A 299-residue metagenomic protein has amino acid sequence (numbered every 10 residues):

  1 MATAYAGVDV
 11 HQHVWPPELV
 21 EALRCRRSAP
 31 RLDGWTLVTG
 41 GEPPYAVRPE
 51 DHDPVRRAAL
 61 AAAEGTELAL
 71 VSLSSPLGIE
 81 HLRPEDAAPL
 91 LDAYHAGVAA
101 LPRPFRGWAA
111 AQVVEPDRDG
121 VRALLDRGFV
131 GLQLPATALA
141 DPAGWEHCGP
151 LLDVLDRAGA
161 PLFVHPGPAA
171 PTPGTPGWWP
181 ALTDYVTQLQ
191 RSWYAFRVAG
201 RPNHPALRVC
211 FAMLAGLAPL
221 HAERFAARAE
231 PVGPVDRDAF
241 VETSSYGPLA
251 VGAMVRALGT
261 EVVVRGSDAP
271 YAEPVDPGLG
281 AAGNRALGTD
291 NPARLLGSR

Functional and structural regions predicted by a protein language model:
A2-V10, P16-L68, A96, A199 (+5 more regions): Mid-to-C-terminal alpha-helical segments outside catalytic/metal-binding sites
W15, S72-P76, A110-V113, G167 (+1 more regions): Short, solvent-exposed turn/loop segments enriched in Gly/Ser/Thr/Pro and often Arg
E18-L23, L82, G120, G174-G177 (+3 more regions): Short aromatic-enriched loop/helix-cap "lid" or pocket-rim segments at secondary-structure transitions that line
V47-H52, I79-H81, A111-D119, L139-E146 (+3 more regions): Acidic-and-aromatic substrate-binding clefts and catalytic sites of carbohydrate-active enzymes
R57-A61, G65-L90, G97-V113: Short, well-structured secondary-structure segments
A88, A100-D153: Long, hydrophobic, well-ordered secondary-structure blocks that form the structural core and pocket-lining surfaces
V113-V114, P166-A170, P270-Y271: Short glycine-enriched loops at secondary-structure junctions
R127-L258, V262-V264: Catalytic pocket-lining loop regions of alpha/beta-barrel enzymes, especially the amidohydrolase/enolase/GH5 lineages
